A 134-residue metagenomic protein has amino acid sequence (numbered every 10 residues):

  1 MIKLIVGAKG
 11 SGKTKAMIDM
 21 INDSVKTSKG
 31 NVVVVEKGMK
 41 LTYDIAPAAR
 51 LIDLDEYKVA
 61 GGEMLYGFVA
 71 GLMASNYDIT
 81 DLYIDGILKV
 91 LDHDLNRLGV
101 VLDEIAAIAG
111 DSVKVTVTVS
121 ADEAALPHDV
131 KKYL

Functional and structural regions predicted by a protein language model:
M1-M73, L126-D129: Conserved P-loop
D78-L134: Replace "adjacent to P-loop NTPase cores in ATP/GTP-dependent enzymes" with "adjacent to NTP-binding cores
